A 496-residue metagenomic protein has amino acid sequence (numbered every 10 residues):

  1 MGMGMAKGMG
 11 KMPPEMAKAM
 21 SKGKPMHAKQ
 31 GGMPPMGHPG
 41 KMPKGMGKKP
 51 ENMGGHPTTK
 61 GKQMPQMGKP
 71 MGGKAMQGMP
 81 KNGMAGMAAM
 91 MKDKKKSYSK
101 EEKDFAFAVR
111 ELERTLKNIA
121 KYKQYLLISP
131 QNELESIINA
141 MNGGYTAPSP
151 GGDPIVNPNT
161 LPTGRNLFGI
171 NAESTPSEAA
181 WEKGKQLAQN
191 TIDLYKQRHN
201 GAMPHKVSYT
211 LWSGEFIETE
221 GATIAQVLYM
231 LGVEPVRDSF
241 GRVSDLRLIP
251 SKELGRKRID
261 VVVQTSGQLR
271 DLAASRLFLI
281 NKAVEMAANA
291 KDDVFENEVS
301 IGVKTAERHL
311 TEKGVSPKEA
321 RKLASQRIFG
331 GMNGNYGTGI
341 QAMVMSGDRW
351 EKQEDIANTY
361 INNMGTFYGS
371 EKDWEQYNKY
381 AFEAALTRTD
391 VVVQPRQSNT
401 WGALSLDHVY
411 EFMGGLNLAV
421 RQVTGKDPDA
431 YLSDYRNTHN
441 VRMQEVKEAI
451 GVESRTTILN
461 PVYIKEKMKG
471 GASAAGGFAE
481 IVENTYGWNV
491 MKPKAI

Functional and structural regions predicted by a protein language model:
M1-I496: Ligand/cofactor-recognition surfaces for anionic moieties
